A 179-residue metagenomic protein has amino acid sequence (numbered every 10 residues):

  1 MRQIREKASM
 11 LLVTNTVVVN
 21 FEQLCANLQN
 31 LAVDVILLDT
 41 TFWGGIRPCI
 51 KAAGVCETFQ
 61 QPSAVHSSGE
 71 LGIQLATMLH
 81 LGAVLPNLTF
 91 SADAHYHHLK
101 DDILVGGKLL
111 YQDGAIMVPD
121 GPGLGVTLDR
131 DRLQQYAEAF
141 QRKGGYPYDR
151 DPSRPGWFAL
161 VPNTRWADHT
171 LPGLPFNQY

Functional and structural regions predicted by a protein language model:
M1-V13, V17-G123, T127: Shared catalytic-loop signature of beta/alpha-barrel
I103-Y179: C-terminal extensions of enzymes
